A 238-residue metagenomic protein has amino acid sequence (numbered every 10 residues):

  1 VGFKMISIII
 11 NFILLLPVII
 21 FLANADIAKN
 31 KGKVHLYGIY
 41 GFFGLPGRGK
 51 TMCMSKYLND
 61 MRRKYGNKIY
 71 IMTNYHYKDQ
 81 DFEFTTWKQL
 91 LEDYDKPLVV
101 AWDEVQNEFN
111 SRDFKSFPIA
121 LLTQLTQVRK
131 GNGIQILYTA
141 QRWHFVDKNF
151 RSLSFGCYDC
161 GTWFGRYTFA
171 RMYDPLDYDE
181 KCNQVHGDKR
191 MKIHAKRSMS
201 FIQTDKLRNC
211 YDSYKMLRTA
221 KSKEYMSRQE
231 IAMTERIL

Functional and structural regions predicted by a protein language model:
I19-K33: Pre-Walker A adenine-sensing motif
F42: Hydrophobic anchor at the beta1->P-loop junction of P-loop NTPases
P46: The conserved Walker
K50: Conserved lysine of the Walker
C53: Hydrophobic positions on the alpha1 helix immediately C-terminal to the Walker A/P-loop
D103-E104: Walker B catalytic acidic pair
N107-R190: Replace "adjacent to P-loop NTPase cores in ATP/GTP-dependent enzymes" with "adjacent to NTP-binding cores
G156, F169-L238: Conserved P-loop NTPase motor module
